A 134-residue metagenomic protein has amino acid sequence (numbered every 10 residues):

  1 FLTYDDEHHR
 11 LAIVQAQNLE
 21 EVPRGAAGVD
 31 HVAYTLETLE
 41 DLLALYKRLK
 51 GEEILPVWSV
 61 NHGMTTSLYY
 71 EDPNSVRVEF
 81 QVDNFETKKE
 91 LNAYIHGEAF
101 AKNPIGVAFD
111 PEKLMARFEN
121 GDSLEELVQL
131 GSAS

Functional and structural regions predicted by a protein language model:
F1-A26, E71, R77-F85: Conserved short beta-strand elements that form part of the metal-binding/catalytic scaffold of enzyme active sites
A27-H31: Short, solvent-exposed beta-strand edge segments and adjacent coil->beta transition regions
V32-R77, V82-K88, E98-S134: Vicinal oxygen chelate
E90-Y94: Short functional hotspots where side chains directly engage DNA or cofactors
